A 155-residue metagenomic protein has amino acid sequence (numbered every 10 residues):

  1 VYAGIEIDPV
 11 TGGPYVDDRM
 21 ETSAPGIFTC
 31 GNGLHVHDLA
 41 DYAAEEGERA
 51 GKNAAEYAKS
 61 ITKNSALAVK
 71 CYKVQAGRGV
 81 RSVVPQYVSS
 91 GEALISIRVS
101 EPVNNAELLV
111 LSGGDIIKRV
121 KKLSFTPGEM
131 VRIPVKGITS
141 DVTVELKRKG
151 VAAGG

Functional and structural regions predicted by a protein language model:
V1-D8, V88-G155: C-terminal catalytic lobe of FAD-dependent flavoproteins
V1-H37: FAD-site-proximal beta/loop scaffold in flavoenzymes
P9-G12, G77-G79, G114: Short amphipathic alpha-helical surface micro-motifs
G13, A24, A40, S90 (+1 more regions): A broadly tuned, weak detector of single residues within folded domains
D17-M20, Y57-T62, F125-G128, T139: Short C-terminal domain-edge/linker segments immediately following a structured domain
A24, G31-G33, A44-G47, S112 (+2 more regions): General N-terminal targeting signals
C30-G77, G150-G155: A conserved FAD-binding loop/helix module that cradles the flavin
T62-N104: Surface beta-strand/loop "capping" patches
